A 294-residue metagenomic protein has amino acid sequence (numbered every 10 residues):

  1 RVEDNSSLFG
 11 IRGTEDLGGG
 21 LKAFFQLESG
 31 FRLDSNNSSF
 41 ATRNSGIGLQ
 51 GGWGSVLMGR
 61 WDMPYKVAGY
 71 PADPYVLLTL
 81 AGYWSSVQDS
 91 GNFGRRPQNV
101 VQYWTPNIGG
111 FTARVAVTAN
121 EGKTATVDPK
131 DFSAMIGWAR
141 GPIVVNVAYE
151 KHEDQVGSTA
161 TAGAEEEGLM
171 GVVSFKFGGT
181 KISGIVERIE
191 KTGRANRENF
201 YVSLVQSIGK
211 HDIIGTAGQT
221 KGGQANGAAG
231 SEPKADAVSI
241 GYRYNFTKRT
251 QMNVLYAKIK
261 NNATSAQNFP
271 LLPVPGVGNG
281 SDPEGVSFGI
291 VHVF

Functional and structural regions predicted by a protein language model:
R1, V76-S90, E166, V186-K191 (+5 more regions): Extracellular/periplasm-exposed beta-strand and loop segments of Gram-negative cell-envelope proteins, dominated by
R1-N120, D128-K130, G137-V144: Outer membrane beta-barrel
G10-T14, G48-Q50, Q102-T105, A116 (+6 more regions): Transmembrane beta-barrel domains of outer membrane proteins
N37, A68-V76, V127, T159 (+3 more regions): Outer-membrane beta-barrel and related beta-rich outer-membrane complex signature in Gram-negative bacteria
Q88, N120-E121, G157-T159, E190 (+2 more regions): Extracellular loop and loop/strand-boundary signature of outer-membrane beta-barrel proteins
V127, D131-N245, Y256-K258: Detector for outer-membrane/organellar transmembrane beta-barrel domains, recognizing the amphipathic beta-strand
I240, F246, G278-F294: Outer-membrane beta-barrel "beta-signal"
F246-M252, Y256-N268: C-terminal beta-signal and adjacent terminal beta-strands/loops of Gram-negative outer-membrane beta-barrel proteins
